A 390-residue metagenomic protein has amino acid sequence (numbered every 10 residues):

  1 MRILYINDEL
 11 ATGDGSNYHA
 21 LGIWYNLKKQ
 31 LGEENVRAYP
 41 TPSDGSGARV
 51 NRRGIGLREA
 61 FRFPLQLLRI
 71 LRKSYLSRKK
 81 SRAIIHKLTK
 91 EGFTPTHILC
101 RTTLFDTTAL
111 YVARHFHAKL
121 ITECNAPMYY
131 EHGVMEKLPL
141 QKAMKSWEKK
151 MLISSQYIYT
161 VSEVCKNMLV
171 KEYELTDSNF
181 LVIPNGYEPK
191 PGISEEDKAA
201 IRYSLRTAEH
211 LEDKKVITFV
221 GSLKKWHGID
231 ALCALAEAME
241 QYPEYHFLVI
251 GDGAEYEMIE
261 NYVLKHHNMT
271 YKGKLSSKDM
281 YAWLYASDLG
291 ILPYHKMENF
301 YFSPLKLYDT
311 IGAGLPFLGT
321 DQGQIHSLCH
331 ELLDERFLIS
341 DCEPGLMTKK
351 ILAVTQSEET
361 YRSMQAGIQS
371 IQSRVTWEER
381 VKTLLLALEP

Functional and structural regions predicted by a protein language model:
M1-G45, F93, A234-Q241: N-terminal subdomain of nucleotide-sugar transferases
L4, Y159, H210-H227, L232-A236 (+2 more regions): Conserved donor-binding/catalytic core segment of Leloir-type glycosyltransferases
R78-T89, T107, Y111-H115, P139-T160: Membrane-proximal helix-turn-helix segments that form the acceptor-binding/catalytic region of lipid-linked
V164, G186: Carbohydrate-associated surface elements
H227, S276-W283, G290-I311, L318-L328: Nucleotide-sugar-dependent
E257-Y281: Nucleotide-activated donor-binding/catalytic signature segment of Leloir-type glycosyltransferases, i.e., the conserved
D334-P344, A353-E358: Conserved acidic donor-binding segment of nucleotide-sugar-dependent glycosyltransferases
Q356-E389: A charged, aromatic-enriched C-terminal amphipathic alpha-helix characteristic of glycosyltransferases across folds
